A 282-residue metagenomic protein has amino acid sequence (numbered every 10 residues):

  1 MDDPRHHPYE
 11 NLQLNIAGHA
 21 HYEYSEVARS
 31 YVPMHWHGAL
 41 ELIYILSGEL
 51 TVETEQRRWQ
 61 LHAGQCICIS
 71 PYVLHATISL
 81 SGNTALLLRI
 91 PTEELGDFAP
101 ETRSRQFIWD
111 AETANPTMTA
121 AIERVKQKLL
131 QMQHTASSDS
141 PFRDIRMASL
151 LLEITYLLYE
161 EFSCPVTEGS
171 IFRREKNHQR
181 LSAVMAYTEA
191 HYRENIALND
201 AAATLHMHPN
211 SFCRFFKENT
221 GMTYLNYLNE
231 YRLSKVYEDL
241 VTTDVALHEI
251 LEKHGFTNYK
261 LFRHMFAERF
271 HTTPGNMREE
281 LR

Functional and structural regions predicted by a protein language model:
M1-H62, C66, V73, S79-S81 (+3 more regions): Generic protein-terminus/edge-of-domain signal
Y44, R124-Q131, L150, L157: Amphipathic, well-ordered alpha-helical segments in soluble domains
Y72-L95: Ligand-binding loop in jelly-roll beta-barrel domains
W109-E123, A136-M147, Y156-A186, A190 (+5 more regions): Short, Lys/Arg-enriched, Trp-marked, Pro/Gly-tolerant hinge/linker segments that flank
Y187-E189, N195-L233, V245, L251-E280: Basic/polar phosphate-binding segments, predominantly the helix-turn-helix DNA-binding elements of transcriptional
